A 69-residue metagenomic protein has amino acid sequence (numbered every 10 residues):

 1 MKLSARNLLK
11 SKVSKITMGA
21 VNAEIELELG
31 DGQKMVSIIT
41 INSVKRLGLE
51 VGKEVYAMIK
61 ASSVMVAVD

Functional and structural regions predicted by a protein language model:
M1-D69: Non-catalytic connector elements of ABC transporters
